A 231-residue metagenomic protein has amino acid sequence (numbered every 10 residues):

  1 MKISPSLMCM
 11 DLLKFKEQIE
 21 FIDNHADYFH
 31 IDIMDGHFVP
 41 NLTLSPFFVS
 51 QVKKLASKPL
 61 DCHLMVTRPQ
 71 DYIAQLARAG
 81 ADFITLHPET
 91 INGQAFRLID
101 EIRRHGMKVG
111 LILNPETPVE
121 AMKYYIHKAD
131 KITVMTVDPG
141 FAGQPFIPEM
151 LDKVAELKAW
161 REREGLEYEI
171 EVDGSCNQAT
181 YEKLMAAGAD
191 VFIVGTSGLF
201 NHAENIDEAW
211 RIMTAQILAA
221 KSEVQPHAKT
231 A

Functional and structural regions predicted by a protein language model:
I3-L7, F29-I31, V52, L60-L64 (+5 more regions): Hydrophobic faces of well-ordered beta-strands that scaffold small-molecule active sites in alpha/beta enzyme cores
F15, I22, D32, L76 (+6 more regions): Conserved, mostly hydrophobic/aromatic
E17-I19, Q70-R78, T117-A129, S175-F192: Catalytic cores of alpha/beta
I31-E101: N-terminal active-site wall of soluble small-molecule enzyme domains
D35-T43, F47, P115, K123-A155 (+3 more regions): Glycine/Thr-rich beta-alpha phosphate-binding loop at enzyme active sites
L42-C62, E101-G110, M150-I170, I212-V224: Alpha-helix-loop-beta-strand connector modules within alpha/beta enzyme cores
I84-N92, T133-P145, A187-A209: Glycine-rich phosphate-binding active-site loops on the catalytic face of alpha/beta enzymes
I102, M185, L199-A231: C-terminal helical cap(s) of enzyme catalytic domains, especially alpha/beta-barrels
